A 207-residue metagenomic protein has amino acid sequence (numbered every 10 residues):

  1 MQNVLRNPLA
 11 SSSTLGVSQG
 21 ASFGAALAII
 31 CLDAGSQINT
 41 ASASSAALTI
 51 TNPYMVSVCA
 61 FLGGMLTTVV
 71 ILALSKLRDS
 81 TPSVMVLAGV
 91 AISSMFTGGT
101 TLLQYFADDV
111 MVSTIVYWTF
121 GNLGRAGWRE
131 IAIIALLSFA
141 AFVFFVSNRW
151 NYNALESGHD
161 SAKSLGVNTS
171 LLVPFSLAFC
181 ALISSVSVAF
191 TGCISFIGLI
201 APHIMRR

Functional and structural regions predicted by a protein language model:
M1-R207: Alpha-helical transmembrane segments in inner-membrane proteins
